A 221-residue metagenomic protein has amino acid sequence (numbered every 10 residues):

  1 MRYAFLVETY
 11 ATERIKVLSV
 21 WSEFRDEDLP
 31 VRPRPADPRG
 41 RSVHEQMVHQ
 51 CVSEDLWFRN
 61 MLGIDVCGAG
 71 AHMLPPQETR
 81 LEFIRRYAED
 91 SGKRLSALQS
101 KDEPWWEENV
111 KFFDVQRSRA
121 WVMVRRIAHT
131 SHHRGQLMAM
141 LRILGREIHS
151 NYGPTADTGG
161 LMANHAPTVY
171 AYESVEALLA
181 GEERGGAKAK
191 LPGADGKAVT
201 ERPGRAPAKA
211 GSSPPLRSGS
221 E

Functional and structural regions predicted by a protein language model:
M1-E8, E78-I84, V124-I127: Active-site rim elements
V7-L18, L29-M73, K111-L178, E182-A206: Short, contiguous alpha-helical
Y10, R14, W21, Y87 (+1 more regions): Hydrophobic alpha-helical core bundles mediating ligand binding, dimerization, or RNAP-core interactions
F24-D26: Membrane-proximal, proline-rich intrinsically disordered regions
I64-K101: Helix-adjacent hinge/juxtasegments
Q99-F113: Acidic catalytic patch
R205, G211-S213: Ser/Thr/Pro/Gly-rich low-complexity, intrinsically disordered segments
P214-E221: A cross-taxon signal for low-complexity, glycine/charged-rich
